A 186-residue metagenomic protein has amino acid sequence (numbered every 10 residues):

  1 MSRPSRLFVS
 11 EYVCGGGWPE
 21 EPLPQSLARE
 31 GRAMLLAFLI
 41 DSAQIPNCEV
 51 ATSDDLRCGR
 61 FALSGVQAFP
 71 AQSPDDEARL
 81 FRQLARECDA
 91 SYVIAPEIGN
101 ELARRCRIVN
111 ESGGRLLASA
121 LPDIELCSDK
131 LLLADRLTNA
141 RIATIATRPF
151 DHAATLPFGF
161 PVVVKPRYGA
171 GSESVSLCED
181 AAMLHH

Functional and structural regions predicted by a protein language model:
R3-L27: Nucleotide-activated donor-dependent transferases that construct or modify glycoconjugates
R6, N47-V50: Residues at the starts of beta-strands that form the adenosine-phosphate
R6-L7, S91, V162: Conserved hydrophobic helix-helix packing surfaces used for dimerization/oligomerization
C14-G15, P96-G99, R167-G169: Short glycine-rich anion-binding loops that position phosphate/pyrophosphate groups of nucleotides and phosphorylated
P22-S42: Short catalytic helix/loop segments, enriched in acidic residues and glycine and frequently bearing histidine
D41, A51-H152: Conserved N-proximal alpha/beta basic substrate-recognition cap immediately N-terminal to, or forming the N-lobe
V162-H186: Glycine-rich phosphate-binding loop of ATP-grasp-fold ATP-dependent ligases
